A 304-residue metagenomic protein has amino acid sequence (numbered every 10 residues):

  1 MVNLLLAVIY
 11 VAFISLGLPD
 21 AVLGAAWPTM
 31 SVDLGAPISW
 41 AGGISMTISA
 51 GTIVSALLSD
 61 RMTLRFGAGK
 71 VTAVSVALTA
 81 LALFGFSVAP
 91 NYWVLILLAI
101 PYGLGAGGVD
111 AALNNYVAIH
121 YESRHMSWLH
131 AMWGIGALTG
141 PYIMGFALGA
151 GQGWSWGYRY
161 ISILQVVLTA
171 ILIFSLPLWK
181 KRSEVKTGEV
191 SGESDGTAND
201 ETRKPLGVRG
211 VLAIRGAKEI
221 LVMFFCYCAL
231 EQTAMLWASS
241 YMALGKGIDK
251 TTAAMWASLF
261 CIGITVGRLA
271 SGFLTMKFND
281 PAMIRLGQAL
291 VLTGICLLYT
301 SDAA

Functional and structural regions predicted by a protein language model:
L23-G24, G216-S258: Extracytoplasmic gate region of multi-pass secondary transporters
G35, G67, V88-P90, G247: Helix-breaking motifs and short loop linkers at transmembrane-helix boundaries and internal kinks in secondary membrane
S49-I53, L57, L138, I264-T265 (+1 more regions): Residue-level signature of mid-helix packing/kink "hotspots" within the transmembrane helices of 12-pass Major
A56-T79, L83-F84: Conserved MFS/SLC helix-loop-helix module at the cytosolic interface between two early adjacent transmembrane helices
L78-P90, V291-L298: C-terminal ends and interior cores of transmembrane alpha-helices in multi-pass membrane transporters/permeases
I100-H130: Cytoplasmic helix-loop-helix junction between adjacent transmembrane helices in 12-TM secondary transporters
Y158-F174: Symmetry-related core transmembrane helices of the 12-TM Major Facilitator Superfamily/SLC fold
Y299-A304: Conserved small/polar residues in nucleotide/adenosyl-binding loops
